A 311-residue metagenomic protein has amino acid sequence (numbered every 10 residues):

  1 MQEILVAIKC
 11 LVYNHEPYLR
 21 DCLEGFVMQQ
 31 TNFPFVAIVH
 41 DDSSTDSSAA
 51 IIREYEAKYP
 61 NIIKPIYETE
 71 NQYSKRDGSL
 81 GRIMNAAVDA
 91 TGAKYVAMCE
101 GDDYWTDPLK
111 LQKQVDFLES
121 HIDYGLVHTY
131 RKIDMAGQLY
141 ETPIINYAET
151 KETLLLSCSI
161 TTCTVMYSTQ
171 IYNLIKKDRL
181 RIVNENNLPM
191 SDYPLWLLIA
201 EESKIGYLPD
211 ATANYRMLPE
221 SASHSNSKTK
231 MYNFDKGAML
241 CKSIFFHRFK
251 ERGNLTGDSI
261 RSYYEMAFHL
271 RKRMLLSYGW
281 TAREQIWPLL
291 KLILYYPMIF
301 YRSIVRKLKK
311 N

Functional and structural regions predicted by a protein language model:
I4-A7, V36, P194: Cell-envelope/extracellular polymer assembly enzymes that use nucleotide-activated donors
E24-P34: Short, acidic, metal-binding catalytic loop of nucleotide-sugar glycosyltransferases
D41-A50, E70-N71, E100: A conserved acidic beta->alpha catalytic loop
T69-T91, K113: Glycine-rich, basic loop-to-helix element that forms the pyrophosphate-binding segment of sugar-nucleotide handling
G81, T129, T142-T229: Conserved nucleotide-sugar donor-binding catalytic segment
V96: Short aromatic/hydrophobic "clamp" motif used to bind/position activated sugar donors
P108-E141: Conserved donor NDP-sugar-binding/catalytic core segment of glycosyltransferases
T153, L188, A211, Y215-P219 (+2 more regions): Catalytic core of nucleotide-sugar-dependent glycosyltransferases
